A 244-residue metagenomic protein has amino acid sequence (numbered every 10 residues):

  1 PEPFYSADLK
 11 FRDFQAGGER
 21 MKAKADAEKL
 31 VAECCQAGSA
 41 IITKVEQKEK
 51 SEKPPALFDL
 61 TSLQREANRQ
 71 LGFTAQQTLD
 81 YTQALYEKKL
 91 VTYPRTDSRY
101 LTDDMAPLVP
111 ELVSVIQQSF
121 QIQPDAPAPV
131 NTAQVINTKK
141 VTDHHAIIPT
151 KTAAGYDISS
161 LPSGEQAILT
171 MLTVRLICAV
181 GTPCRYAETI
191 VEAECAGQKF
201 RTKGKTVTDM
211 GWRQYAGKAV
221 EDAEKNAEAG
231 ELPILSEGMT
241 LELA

Functional and structural regions predicted by a protein language model:
P1-P3, P55, P94, P107-P110 (+5 more regions): Proline-rich intrinsically disordered, low-complexity coils
P1-Q83, T138, Y156-A244: Long, highly charged, low-complexity internal segments
E28-C35, A106-Q117, I148, T170: Generic detector of well-ordered alpha-helical segments enriched in charged/polar residues, highlighting helical
S62-E66, K89, A146: A general alpha-helix detector
E66, T96-S98, T150-T152: Short strand-loop junctions, especially beta-strand C-caps/beta-turns that link beta-sheets to coils or alpha-helices
F73-V141: Extended, well-ordered alpha-helical scaffold/bundle regions in very large, multi-domain proteins
V130-S160: Acidic, turn-prone loop/beta-hairpin segments
